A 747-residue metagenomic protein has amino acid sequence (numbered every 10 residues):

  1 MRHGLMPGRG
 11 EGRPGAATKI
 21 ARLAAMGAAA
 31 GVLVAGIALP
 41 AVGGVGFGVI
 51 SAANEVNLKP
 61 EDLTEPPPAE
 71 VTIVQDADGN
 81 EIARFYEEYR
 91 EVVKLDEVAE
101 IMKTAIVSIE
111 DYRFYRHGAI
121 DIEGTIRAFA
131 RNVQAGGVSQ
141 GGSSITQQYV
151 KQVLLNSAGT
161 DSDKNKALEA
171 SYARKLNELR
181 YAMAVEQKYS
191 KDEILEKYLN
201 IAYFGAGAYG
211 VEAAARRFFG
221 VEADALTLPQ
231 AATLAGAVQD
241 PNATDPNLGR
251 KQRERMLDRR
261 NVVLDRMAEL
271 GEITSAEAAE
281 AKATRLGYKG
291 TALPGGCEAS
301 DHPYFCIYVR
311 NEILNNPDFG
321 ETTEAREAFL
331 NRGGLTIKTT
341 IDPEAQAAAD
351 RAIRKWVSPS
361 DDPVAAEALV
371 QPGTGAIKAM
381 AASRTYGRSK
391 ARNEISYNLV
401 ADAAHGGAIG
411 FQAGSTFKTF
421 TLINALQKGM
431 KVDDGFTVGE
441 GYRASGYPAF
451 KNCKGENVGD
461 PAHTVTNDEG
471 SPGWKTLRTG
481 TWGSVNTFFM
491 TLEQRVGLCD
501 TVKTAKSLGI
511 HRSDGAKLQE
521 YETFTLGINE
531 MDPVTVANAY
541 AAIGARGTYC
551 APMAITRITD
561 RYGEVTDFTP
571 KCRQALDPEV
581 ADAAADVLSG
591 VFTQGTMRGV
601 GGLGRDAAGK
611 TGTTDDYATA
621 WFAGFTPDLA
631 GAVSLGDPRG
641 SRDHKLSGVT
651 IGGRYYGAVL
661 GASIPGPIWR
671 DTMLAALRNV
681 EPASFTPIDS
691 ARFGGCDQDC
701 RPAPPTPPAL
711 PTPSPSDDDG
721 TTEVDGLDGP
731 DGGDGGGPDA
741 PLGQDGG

Functional and structural regions predicted by a protein language model:
M1-I73: N-terminal type II signal-anchor transmembrane helix that functions as the membrane-insertion/stop-transfer segment
P68-T274, W482-S484, E493-G497, G509-H511: Peptidoglycan glycan-strand catalytic modules in the bacterial/periplasmic cell-wall system
G79, I106, Y149, I194 (+14 more regions): Residue-level preference for non-acidic, small/hydrophobic
N80-E91, A213-R217, V238, A243-G249 (+9 more regions): Short pre-catalytic segments that frame enzyme active sites
S108-D121, A135-G141, V185-K191, Y203-A208 (+13 more regions): Bacterial peptidoglycan biogenesis and beta-lactam-recognition machinery
R260, G271-D301: Terminal amphipathic helices with adjacent charged low-complexity linkers/tails
T339-S360, E367, M380-S383, R388-Q412 (+4 more regions): A penicillin-recognizing enzyme superfamily signal
D689-G747: Proline/serine/threonine-rich low-complexity "mucin-like" segments in extracytoplasmic/periplasmic regions that act as
